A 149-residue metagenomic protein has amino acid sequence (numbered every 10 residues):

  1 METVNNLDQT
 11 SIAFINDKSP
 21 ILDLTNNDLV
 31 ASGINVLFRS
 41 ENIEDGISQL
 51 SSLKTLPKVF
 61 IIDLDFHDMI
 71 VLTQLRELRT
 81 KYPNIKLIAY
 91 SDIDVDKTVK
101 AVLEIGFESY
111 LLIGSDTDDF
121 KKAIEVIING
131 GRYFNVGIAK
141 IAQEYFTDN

Functional and structural regions predicted by a protein language model:
D8-P20, T25-L29, F60: Conserved acidic segment of CheY-like receiver
I34-E44, Q49: Short hydrophobic/Thr-rich beta-strand motif most characteristic of the beta2 strand and flanking loop of CheY-like
I43-G46, K58-L78, V95: Conserved phosphotransfer microenvironments
S52-T55, L78-N84, I105: Conserved phosphotransfer cores of two-component systems
K100-L103, G114-N149: Short, flexible helix-to-coil linker/hinge segments that flank and couple to helix-turn-helix
